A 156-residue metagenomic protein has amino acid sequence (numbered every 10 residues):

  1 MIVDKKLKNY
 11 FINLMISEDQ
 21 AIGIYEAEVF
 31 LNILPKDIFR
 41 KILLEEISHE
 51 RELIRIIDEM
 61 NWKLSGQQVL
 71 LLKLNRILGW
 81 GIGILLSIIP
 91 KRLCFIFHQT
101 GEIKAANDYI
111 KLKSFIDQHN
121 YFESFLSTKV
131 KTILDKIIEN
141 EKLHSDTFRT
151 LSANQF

Functional and structural regions predicted by a protein language model:
M1-F156: Non-heme di-metal
